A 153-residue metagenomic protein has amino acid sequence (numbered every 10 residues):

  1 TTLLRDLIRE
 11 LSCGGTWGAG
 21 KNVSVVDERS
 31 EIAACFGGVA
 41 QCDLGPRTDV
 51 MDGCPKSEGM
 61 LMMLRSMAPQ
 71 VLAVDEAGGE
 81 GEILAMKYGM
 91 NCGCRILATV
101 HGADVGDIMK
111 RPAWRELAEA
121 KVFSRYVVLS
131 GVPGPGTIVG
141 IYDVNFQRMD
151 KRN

Functional and structural regions predicted by a protein language model:
T1-C13: Glycine-rich phosphate-binding P-loop
T1-L4, A33-A34, E80-I83: Short glycine/serine/threonine-rich phosphate/pyrophosphate-binding segments that cradle anionic phosphate groups
L4, K56-S57, E82, K110: Amphipathic coiled-coil/heptad-repeat helices and related helical stalk/stem segments that mediate oligomerization
I8, M60-L61, I83-K87: Generic hydrophobic/aromatic pocket-lining and core-packing "Φ" positions
S12-M63: P-loop NTPase switch/communication element
I32-C35, G106-M109, G134-I138: Switch/connector loops and helix/strand junctions flanking conserved nucleotide-binding motifs in nucleotide-processing
M67-P69, A73-Y126, G131: Conserved P-loop NTPase nucleotide-binding/switch module
S124-N153: Conserved P-loop NTPase
